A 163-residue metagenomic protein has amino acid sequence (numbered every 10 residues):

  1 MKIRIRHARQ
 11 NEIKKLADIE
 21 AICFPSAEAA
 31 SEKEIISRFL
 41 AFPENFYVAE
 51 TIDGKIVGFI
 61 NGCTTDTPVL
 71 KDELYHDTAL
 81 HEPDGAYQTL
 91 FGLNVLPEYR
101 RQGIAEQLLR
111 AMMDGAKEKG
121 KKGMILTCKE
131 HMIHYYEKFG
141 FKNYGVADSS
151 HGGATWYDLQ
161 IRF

Functional and structural regions predicted by a protein language model:
K2-L16: A short beta-loop-alpha structural element at the N-terminal edge of CoA-dependent acyl/N-acetyltransferase catalytic
A8, L93-V95: Hydrophobic adenine-recognition pocket in adenosine-nucleotide-binding enzymes
D18-S31: Helix-loop element at the rim of GNAT/NAT acetyltransferase active sites that forms part of the acceptor-substrate
F46-T51: Cytosolic beta-strand hydrophobic patch enriched in CBS
D53-K55, F59-L93, R100, S150-T155: Conserved acyl-donor/pantetheine-binding loop and adjacent beta-alpha core of acyl/acetyltransferases and related
T64-T67, T127, E137, K142-D158: Conserved catalytic-core motifs of GNAT/GCN5-like acyltransferases
V95, R101-D114: Conserved acetyl-CoA-binding loop-helix of GNAT-fold acetyltransferases
L109, G115-C128: Conserved GNAT acetyl-CoA-binding A-motif
